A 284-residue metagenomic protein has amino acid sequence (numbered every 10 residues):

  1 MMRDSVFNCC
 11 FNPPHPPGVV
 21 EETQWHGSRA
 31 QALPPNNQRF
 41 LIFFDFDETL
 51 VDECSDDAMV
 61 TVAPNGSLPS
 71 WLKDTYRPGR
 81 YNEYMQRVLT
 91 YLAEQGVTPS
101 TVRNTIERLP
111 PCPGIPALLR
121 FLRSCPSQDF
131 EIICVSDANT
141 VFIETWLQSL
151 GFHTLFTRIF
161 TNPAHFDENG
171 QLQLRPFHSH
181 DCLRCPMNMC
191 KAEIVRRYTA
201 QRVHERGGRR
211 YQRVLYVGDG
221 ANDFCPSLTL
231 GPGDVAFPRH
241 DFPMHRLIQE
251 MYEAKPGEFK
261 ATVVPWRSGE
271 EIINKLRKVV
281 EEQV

Functional and structural regions predicted by a protein language model:
M2-A164, E168: Alpha-helical substrate-recognition element adjacent to the catalytic core
R123-Q128, T199-R209, E250-F259: Alpha-helix termini
I132-D137, Q212-G257: Acidic, Mg2+-coordinating phosphoryl-transfer loop and its flanking beta/alpha structural elements, shared across
T154-P186, I194: Histidine/lysine/aspartate-rich catalytic loop segments that bind and position anionic ligands
A164-Q173, H245-Y252, I273-R277: Short, charged, surface-exposed secondary-structure boundary motifs
H180, C185-F224: Conserved Lys-Pro-Asp/Glu-containing loop-to-beta segment of HAD-superfamily phosphomonoesterases, centered on
R239, K260-E271: Short acidic-hydrophobic, aromatic-tinged amphipathic segments that line or gate anion-handling sites
R267-V284: C-terminal helix/juxtamembrane-tail motif
